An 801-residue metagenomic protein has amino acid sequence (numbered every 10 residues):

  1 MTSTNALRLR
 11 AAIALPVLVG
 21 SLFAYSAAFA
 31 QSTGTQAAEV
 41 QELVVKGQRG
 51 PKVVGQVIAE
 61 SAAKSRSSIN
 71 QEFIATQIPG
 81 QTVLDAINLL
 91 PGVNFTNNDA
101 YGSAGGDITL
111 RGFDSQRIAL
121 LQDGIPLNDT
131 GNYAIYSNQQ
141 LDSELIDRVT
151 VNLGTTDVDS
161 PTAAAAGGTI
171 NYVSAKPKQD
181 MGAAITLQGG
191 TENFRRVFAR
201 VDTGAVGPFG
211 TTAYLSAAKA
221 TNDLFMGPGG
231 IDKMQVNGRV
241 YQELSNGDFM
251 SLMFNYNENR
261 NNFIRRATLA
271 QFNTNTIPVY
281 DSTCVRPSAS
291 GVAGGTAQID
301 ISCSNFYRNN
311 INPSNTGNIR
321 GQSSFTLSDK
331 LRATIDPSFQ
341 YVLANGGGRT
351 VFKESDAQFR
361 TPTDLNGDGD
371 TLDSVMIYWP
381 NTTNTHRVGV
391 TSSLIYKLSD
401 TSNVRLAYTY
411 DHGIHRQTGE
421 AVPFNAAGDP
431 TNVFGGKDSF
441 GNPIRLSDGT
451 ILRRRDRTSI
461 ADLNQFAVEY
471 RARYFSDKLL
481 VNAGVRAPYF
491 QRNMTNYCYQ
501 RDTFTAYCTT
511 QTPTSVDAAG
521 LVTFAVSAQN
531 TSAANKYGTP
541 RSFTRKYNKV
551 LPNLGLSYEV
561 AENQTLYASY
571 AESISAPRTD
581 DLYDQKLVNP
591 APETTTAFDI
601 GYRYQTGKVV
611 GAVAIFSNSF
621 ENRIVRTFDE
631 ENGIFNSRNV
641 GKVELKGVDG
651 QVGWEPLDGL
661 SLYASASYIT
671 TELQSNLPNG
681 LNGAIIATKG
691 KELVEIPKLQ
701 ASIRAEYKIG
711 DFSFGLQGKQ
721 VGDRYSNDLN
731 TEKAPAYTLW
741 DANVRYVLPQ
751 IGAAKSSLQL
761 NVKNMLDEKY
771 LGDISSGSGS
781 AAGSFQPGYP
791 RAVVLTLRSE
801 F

Functional and structural regions predicted by a protein language model:
T2-T4, K719-S726, Y746-F801: C-terminal beta-signal and adjacent terminal beta-strands/loops of Gram-negative outer-membrane beta-barrel proteins
E42-I78, D107, V149-V151: N-terminal periplasmic "start-of-domain" segments of outer-membrane beta-barrel proteins
K46, T82-P126, D147, G154: Extracytoplasmic beta-strand/coil segments of soluble accessory domains associated with Gram-negative outer-membrane
Q140-T186: A beta-strand signature from Gram-negative outer-membrane beta-barrel systems, especially the internal plug domain
G168-A205, L215-G227, Q717: Short strand-turn segments of transmembrane beta-barrel domains in outer membranes, especially the first one or two
L224, Y241-E243, F249-S324, Y341 (+2 more regions): Acidic/polar loop-and-plug regions of large Gram-negative outer-membrane beta-barrel proteins
T385-R387, I395-G413, A426, G436 (+4 more regions): Structural signature of Gram-negative outer-membrane beta-barrels, strongest in the C-terminal barrel of TonB-dependent
S476, N563, V610, S617-S619 (+3 more regions): Gram-negative outer-membrane beta-barrel transporters
